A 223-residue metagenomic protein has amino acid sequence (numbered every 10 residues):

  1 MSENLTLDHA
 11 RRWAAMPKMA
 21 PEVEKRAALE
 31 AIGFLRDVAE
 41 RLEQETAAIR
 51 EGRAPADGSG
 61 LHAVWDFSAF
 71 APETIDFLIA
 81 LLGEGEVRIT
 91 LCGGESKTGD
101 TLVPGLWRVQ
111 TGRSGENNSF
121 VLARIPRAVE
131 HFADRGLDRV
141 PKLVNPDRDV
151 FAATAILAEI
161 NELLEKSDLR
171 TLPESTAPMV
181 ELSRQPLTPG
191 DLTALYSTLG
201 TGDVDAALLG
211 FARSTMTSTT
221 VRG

Functional and structural regions predicted by a protein language model:
M1-E51, D57, A80, R139 (+4 more regions): Long, compositionally biased intrinsically disordered terminal regions
E3, L7, K97-P141, T219-G223: Helix-rich interaction surfaces within compact, conserved domain-sized segments that mediate assembly or partner
Q44-H62, E165-M179: A short, surface-exposed helix-loop junction/capping segment
S59-V64, T74-L102, T198, D203-M216: A cross-kingdom feature marking solvent-exposed beta-strand/loop segments within repeated, beta-rich binding/scaffold
F67-A71, L182-T188: Short, surface-exposed ligand-recognition loops at beta-strand->loop->(often short) alpha-helix junctions that present
E73, E116-S119, Y196: Non-catalytic recognition/regulatory regions in large multidomain proteins
S114-P178: Surface-exposed beta-loop interaction hotspot
M179-E181, A194: Long, charge-dense low-complexity segments
